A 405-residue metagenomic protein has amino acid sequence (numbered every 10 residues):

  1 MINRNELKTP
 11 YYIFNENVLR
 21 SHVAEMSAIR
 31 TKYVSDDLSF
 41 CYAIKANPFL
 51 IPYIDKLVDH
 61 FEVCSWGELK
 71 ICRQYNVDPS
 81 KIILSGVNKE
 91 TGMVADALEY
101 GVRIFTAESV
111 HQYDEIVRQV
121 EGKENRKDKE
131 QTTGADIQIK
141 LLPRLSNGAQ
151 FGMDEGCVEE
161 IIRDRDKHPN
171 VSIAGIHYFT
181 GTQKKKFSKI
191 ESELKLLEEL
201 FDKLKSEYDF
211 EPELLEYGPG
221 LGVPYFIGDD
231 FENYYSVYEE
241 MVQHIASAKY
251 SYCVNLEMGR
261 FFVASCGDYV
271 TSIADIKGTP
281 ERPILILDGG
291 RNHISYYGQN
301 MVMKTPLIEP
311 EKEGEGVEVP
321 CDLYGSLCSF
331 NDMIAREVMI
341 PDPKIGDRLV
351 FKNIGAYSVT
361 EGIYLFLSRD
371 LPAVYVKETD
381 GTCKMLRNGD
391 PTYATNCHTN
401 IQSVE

Functional and structural regions predicted by a protein language model:
M1-F105, V110-I139, H168, S172 (+3 more regions): A charged N-terminal "starter" segment
A43-N47, C64-G67, V87-K89, E108-Q112 (+7 more regions): Active-site beta-loop-alpha junctions enriched in small/polar residues
Y53, Q74, V94-E99, I116-Q119 (+6 more regions): Short acidic, glycine/serine/threonine-rich loops at helix termini
H60, I139, E211-E213, Y252 (+1 more regions): The start of beta-strands in P-loop NTPase/AAA+ ATPase cores
F61-E62, I82, F105, I176 (+3 more regions): Hydrophobic residues within beta-strands of alpha/beta enzymes
N76-V77, E99, T133-D136, E216 (+5 more regions): Solvent-exposed alpha-helices and their adjacent loops that cap or buttress functional pockets in soluble metabolic
K127, N147-I276, F366-R369: Active-site loop/helix belt of alpha/beta enzymes
Y252-E405: Charged (often Lys/Glu-rich) extended helix/loop segments that serve as interaction or gating elements
